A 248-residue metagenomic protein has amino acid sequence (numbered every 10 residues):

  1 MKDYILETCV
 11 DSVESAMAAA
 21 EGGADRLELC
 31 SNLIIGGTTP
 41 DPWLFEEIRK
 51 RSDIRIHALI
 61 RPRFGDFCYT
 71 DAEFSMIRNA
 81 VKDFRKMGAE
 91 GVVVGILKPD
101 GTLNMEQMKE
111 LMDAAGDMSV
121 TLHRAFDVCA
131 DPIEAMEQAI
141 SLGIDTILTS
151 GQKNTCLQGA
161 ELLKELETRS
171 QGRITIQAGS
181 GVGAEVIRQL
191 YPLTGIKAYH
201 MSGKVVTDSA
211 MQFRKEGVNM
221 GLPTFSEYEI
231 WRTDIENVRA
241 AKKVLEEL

Functional and structural regions predicted by a protein language model:
M1-C9, R49, K215-E216: N-terminal amphipathic alpha-helix/helix-capping segment at the start of soluble metabolic enzymes
Y4-T8, L27-L29, I56-I60, V92-V94 (+4 more regions): Hydrophobic faces of well-ordered beta-strands that scaffold small-molecule active sites in alpha/beta enzyme cores
I5-V13, M17, G22, E28-N32: N-terminal beta1-alpha1 ligand-phosphate binding loop
D11-E21, C68-A80, D127-L142, L166 (+2 more regions): Catalytic cores of alpha/beta
E14, L33-I54, A72-S75, I96-G116 (+4 more regions): Active-site-adjacent beta->alpha loops and helix N-cap segments on the catalytic face of soluble alpha/beta enzymes
G22-L27, S52-I54, G88-G91, A114-D117 (+4 more regions): Glycine-enriched alpha-helix->loop->beta-strand junction motifs that scaffold or abut catalytic
R26-T38, D83, M87-P99, I144-L157 (+1 more regions): Glycine-rich phosphate-binding active-site loops on the catalytic face of alpha/beta enzymes
S170-L248: C-terminal alpha-helical cap/extension of soluble enzyme domains
